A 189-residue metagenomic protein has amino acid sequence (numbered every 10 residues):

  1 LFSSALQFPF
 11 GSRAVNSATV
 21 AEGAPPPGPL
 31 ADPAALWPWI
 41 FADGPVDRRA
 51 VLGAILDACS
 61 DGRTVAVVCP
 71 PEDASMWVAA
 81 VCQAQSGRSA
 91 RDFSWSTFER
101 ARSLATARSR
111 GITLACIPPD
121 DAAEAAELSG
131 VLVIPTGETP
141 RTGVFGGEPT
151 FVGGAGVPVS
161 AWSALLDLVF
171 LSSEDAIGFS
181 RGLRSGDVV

Functional and structural regions predicted by a protein language model:
L1-V189: Acidic, Ser/Thr/Pro/Gly-enriched alpha-helical scaffold modules and adjacent low-complexity linkers in large eukaryotic
